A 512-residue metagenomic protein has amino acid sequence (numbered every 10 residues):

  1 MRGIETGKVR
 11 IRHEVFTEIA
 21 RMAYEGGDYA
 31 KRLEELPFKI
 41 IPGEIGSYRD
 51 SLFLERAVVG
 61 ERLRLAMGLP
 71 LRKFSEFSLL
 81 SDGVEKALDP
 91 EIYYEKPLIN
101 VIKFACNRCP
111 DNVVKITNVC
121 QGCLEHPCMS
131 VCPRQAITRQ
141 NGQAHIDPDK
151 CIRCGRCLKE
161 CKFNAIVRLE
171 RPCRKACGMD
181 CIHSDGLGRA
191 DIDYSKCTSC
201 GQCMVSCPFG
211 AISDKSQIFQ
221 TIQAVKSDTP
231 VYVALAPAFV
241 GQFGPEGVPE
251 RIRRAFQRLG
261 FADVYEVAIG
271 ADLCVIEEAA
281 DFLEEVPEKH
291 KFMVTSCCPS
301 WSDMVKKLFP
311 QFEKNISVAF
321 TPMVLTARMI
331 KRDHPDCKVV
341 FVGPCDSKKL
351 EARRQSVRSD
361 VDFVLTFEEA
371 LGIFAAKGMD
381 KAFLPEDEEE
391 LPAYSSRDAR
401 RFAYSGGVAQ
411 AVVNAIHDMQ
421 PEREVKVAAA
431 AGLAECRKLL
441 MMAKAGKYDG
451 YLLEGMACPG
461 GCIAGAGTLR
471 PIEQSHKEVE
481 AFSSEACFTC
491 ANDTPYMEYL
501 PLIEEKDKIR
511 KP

Functional and structural regions predicted by a protein language model:
M1-F74, D82, D214-P512: Iron-sulfur-associated redox domains of electron-transfer enzymes in respiratory and anaerobic energy metabolism
A57, E61, L79-E85, Y93-P97: Extended, highly charged accessory segments
L88-T117, R134-Q135: N-terminal [4Fe-4S]-dependent radical SAM core
N107-K115, T138-Q143, S184, Q202 (+4 more regions): Gly-rich Lys/Arg/Thr-decorated short loops/hinges at beta-loop-alpha junctions or inter-strand turns that position
I116, D147, D193, L235-A236 (+1 more regions): A secondary-structure boundary/capping signal
E125-P148, R156-D193, T198, Q202-Q217 (+1 more regions): Iron-sulfur cluster-binding cysteine motifs and their immediate structural context in ferredoxin-like electron-transfer
